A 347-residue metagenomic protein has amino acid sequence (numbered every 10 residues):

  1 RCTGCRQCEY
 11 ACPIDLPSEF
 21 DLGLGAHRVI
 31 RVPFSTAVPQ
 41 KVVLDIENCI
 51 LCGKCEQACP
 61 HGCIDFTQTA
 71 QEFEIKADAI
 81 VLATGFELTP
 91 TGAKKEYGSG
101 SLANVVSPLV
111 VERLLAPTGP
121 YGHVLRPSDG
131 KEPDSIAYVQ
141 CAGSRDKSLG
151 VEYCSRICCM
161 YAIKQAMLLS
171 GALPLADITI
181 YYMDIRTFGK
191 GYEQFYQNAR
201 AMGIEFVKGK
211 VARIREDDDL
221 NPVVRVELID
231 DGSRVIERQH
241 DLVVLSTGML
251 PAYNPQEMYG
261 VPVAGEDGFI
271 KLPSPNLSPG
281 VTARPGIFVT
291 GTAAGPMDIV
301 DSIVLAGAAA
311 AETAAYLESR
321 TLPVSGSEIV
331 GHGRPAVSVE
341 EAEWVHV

Functional and structural regions predicted by a protein language model:
R1-V347: Residues forming the flavin
